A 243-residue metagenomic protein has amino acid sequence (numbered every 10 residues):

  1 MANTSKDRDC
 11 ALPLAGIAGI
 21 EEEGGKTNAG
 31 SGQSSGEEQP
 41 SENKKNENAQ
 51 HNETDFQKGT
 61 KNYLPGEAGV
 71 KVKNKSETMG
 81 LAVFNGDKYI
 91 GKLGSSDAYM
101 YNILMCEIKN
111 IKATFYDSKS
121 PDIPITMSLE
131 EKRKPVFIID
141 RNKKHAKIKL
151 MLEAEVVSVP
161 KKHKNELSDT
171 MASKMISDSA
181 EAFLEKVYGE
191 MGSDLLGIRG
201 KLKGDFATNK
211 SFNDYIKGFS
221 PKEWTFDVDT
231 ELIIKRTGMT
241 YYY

Functional and structural regions predicted by a protein language model:
M1-Y243: Membrane-proximal alpha-helical signals and transmembrane carboxylates
